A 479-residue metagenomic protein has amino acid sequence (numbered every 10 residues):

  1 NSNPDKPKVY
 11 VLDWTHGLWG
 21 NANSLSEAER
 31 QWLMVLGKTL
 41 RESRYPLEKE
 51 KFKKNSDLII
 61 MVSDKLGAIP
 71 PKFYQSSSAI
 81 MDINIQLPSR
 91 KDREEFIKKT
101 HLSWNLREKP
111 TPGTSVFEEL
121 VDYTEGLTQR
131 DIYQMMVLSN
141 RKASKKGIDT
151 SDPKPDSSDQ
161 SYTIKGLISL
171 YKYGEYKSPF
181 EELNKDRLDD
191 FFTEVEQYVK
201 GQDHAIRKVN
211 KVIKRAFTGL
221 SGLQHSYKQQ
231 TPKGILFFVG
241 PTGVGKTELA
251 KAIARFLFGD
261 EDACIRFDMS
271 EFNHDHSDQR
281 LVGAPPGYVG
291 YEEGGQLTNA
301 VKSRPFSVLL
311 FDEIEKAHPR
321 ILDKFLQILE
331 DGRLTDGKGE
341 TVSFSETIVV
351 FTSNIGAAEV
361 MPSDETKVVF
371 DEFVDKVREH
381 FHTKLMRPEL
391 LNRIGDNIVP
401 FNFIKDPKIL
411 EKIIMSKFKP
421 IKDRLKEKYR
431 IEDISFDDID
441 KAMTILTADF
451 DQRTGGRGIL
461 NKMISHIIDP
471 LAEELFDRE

Functional and structural regions predicted by a protein language model:
N1-Y162, E293, V301, L326-E330 (+3 more regions): ATP/nucleotide-binding catalytic cores
Y45, I60-G67, Q134, L138-E479: AAA+ P-loop NTPase nucleotide-binding core of proteostasis motors
